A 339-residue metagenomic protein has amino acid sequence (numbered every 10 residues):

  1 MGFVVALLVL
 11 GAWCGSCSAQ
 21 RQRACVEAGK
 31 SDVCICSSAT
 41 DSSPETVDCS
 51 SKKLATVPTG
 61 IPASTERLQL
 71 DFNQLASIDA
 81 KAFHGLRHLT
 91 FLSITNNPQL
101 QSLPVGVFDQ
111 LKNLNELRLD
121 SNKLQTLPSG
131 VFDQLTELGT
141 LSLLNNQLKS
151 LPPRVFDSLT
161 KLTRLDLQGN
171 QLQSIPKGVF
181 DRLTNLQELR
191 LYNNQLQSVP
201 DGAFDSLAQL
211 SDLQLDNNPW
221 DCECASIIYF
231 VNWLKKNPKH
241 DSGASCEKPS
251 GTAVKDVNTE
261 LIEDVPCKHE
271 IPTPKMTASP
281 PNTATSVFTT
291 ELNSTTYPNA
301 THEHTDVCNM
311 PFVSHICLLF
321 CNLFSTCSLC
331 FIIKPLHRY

Functional and structural regions predicted by a protein language model:
F3-D32, C36, T40-S43, D212-Y339: Membrane-proximal C-terminal cap and juxtamembrane stalk of leucine-rich repeat ectodomains
T40-Q99: LRR N-terminal entry segment and analogous cap-like coil->beta motifs
D41, P62, F72-L75, L86 (+7 more regions): Structural signal for repeat-unit boundaries in curved repeat scaffolds
V47, E66-L70, L89-T95, L114-L119 (+4 more regions): Conserved hydrophobic beta-strand positions in leucine-rich repeat
K52, N73, N97-P98, N122 (+4 more regions): Consensus "Asn ladder" position of solenoid repeat domains
V57, I78-K81, L86, S102-G106 (+9 more regions): Canonical leucine-rich repeat
G169-E223: Ankyrin-repeat and related helical/solenoid repeat scaffolds used for protein-protein interactions
